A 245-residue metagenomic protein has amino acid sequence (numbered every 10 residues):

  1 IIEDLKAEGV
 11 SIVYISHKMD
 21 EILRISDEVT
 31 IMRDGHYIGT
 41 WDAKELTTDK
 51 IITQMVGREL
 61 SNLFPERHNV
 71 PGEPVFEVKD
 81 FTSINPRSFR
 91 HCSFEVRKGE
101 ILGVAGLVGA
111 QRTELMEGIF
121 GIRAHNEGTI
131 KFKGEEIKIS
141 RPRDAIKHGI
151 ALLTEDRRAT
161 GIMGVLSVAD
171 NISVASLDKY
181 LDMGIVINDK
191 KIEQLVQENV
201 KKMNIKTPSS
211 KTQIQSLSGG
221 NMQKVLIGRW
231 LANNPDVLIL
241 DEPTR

Functional and structural regions predicted by a protein language model:
I1-R245: Glycine-rich phosphate-binding loops of nucleotide-dependent enzymes
